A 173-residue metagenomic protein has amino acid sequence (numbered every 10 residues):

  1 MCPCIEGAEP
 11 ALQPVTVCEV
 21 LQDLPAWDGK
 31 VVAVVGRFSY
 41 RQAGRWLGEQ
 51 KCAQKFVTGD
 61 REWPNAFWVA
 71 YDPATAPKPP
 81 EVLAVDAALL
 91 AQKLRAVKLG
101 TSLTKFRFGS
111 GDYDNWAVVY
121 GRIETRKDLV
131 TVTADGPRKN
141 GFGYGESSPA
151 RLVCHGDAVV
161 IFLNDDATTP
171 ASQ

Functional and structural regions predicted by a protein language model:
M1-Q173: OB-fold and OB-like single-stranded nucleic-acid-recognition modules and their adjacent interaction interfaces
